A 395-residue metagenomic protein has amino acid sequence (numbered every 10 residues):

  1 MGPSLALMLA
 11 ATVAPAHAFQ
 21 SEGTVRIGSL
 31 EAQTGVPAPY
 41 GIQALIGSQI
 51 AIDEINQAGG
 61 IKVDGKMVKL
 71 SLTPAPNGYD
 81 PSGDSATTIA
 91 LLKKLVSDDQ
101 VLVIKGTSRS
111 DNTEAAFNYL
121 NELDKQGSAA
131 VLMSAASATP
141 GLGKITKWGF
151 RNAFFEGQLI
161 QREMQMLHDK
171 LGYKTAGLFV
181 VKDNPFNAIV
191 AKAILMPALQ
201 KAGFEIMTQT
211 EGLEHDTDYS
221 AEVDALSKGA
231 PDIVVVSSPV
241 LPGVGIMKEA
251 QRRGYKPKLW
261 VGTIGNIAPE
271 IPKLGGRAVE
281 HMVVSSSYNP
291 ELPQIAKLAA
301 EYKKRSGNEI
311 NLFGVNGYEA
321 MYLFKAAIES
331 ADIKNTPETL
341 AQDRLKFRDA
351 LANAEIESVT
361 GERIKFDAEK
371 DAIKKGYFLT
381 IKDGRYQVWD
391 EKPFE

Functional and structural regions predicted by a protein language model:
M1-R26, V96-D98, P393-E395: Short, low-complexity disordered leader/linker segments with a strong preference for bacterial N-terminal type II
H17-S29, K62-K69, H168-T175: Immediate post-signal peptide segment of exported/extracytoplasmic ligand-binding proteins
F19, P39-Q43, I61-G143, N152 (+1 more regions): Beta-alpha junction/loop-to-helix N-cap segments that form part of ligand/metal-binding clefts
E22, G47-P74, L199-G203: Signal peptide-proximal N-terminal region of secreted/periplasmic/extracellular or secretory-lumen proteins
G28-Q49, N77-P81, S85, S108-R109 (+2 more regions): Extracytoplasmic "Venus flytrap"
V101-E211, K258-V284: Extracytoplasmic ligand/sensor domains, especially the bilobed periplasmic-binding protein
E249-Y318, S330-D332, T380-K382, Y386-F394: Extracellular/periplasmic periplasmic-binding protein-like sensory domains
K304-G314, K325-W389: Segments of small-molecule ligand-sensing domains
